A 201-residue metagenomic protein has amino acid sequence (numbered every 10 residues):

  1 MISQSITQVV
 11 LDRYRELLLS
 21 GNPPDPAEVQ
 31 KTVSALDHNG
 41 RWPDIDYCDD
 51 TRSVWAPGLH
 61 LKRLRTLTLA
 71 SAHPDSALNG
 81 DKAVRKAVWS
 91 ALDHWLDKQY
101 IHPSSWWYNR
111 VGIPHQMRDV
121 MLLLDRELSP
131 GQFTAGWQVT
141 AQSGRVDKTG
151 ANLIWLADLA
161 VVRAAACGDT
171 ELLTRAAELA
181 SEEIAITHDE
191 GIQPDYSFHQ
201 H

Functional and structural regions predicted by a protein language model:
M1-G21: Intrinsically disordered, low-structural-confidence terminal and linker regions
Q4, N22-P26, R85: Generic detection of long, well-ordered alpha-helical segments
Y14-H38: Long, contiguous juxta-domain segments that are non-catalytic but functionally important
Q30-H201: Aromatic-lined, polymer-binding surfaces characteristic of secreted/periplasmic polysaccharide-degrading enzymes
